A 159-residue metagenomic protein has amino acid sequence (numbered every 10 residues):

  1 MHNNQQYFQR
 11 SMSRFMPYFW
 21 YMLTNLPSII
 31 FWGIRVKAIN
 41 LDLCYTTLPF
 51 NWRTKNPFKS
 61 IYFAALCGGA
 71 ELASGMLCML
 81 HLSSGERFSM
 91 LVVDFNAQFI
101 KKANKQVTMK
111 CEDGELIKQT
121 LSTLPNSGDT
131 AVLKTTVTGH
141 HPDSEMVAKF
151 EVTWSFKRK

Functional and structural regions predicted by a protein language model:
M1-F31, R53: Alpha-helical membrane-targeting segments
M1-S13, A103-N104, G114-K159: HotDog/MaoC-like acyl-thioester-processing domains
I30-R35, V93-F99, T120-S122: Short structured motifs
F31-I61: Catalytic strand-loop segment that frames the active site of acyl-thioester-processing enzymes
R35, N96-Q98, K110-E112, T136-T138 (+1 more regions): Residues located in well-ordered beta-strands
L43-Y45, D94, Q106-T108, V132-K134 (+1 more regions): Intrinsic-disorder/low-complexity, polar/charged segments enriched in Ser/Thr/Lys/Arg/Asp/Glu/Gln
A64-S84: Active-site helix/loop of acyl-thioester processing domains in fatty-acid/polyketide metabolism, spanning hotdog-fold
L77-E115: Hydrophobic beta-strand-centered segment that forms part of the acyl-chain substrate-binding groove
